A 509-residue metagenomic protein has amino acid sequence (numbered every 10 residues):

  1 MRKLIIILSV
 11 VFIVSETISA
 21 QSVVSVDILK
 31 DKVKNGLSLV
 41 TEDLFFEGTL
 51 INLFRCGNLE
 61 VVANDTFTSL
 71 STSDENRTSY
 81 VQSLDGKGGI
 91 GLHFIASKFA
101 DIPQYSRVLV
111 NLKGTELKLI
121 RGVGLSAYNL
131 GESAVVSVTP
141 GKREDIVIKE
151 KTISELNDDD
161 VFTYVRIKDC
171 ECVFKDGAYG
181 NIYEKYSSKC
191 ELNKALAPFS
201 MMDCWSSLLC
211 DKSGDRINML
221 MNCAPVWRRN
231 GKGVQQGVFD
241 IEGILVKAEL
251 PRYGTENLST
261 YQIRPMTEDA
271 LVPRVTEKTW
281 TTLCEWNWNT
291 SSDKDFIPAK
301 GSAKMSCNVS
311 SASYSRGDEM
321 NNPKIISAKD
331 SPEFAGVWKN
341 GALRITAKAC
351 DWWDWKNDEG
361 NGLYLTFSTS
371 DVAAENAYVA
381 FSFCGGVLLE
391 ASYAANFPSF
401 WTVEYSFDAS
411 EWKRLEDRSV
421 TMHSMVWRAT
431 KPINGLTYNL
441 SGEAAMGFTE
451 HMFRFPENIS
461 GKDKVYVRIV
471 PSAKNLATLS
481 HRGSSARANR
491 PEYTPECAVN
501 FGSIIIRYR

Functional and structural regions predicted by a protein language model:
L4-V14: Sec-dependent N-terminal signal peptides
Q21-E277: OB-fold nucleic-acid-binding modules
G48, E171, Y364-Y378, F453-N458: Extracellular and analogous surface-interaction loops
G57, S311-E375, E496-A498: Surface-exposed, low-complexity/disordered Ser/Thr/Gly/Pro/Asn-rich loops and linkers
V275-M320: Extracellular carbohydrate-recognition regions
W280-S292, W412, E416-R509: Terminal, low-complexity interaction segments
G360, T369-L389, K462: Extended extracellular/luminal ectodomain segments enriched in beta-structured repeat modules
E404-S406: Conserved Ser/Thr-centered positions that define the repeating blades of beta-propeller domains
